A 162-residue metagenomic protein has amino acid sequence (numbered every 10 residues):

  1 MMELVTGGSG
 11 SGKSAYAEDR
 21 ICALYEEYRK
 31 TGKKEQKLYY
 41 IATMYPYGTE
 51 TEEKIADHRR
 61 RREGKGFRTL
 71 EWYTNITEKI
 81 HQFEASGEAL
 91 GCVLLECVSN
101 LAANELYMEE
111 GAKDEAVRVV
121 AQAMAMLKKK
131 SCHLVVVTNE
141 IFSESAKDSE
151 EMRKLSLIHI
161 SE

Functional and structural regions predicted by a protein language model:
M2-H81: Conserved P-loop
C22, M126-S131: Short, conserved loop/helix-junction motifs that constitute active-site signature segments in enzyme catalytic cores
M44, C97, V137-E140: A short beta-strand-to-loop transition that corresponds to the Sensor-1 phosphate-sensing loop of AAA+ P-loop ATPases
Y47-Q122: Conserved inter-motif catalytic segment of the P-loop NTP-binding fold
L90-G91, S131-V135: Loop/turn-to-beta-strand initiation segments
L101-A102, S143-S149: Short, solvent-exposed loop/turn segments at secondary-structure junctions
K147-L157: Active-site-adjacent loop and "lid" segments of alpha/beta metabolic enzymes
I158-E162: Residue-level detector of conserved catalytic or cofactor/ligand-binding positions in enzyme active sites
